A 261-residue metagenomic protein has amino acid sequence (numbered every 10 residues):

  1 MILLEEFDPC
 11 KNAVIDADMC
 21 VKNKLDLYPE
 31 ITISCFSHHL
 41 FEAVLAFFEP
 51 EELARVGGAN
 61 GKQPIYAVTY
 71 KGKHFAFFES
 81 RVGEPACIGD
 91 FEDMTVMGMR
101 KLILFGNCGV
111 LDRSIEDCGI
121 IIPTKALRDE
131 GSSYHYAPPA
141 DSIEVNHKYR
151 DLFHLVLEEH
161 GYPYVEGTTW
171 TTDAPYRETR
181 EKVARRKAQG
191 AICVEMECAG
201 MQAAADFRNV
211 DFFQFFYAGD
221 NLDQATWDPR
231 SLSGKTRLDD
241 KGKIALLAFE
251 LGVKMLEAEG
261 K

Functional and structural regions predicted by a protein language model:
M1-K101, G109-K261: Accessory terminal and edge-of-domain segments that mediate assembly/interaction and cofactor placement around
